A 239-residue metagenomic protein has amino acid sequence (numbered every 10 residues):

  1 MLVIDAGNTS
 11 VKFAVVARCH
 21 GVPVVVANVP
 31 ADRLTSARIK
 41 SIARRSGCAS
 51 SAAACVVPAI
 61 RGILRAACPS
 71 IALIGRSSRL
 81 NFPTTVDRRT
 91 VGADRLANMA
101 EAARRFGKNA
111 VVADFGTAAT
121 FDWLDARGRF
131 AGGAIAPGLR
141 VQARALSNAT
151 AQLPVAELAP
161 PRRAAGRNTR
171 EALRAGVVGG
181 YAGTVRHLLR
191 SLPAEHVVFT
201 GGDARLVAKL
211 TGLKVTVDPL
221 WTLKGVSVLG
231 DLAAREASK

Functional and structural regions predicted by a protein language model:
M1-L80: N-terminal glycine/serine-rich phosphate-binding loop of ATP-dependent small-molecule kinases, especially carbohydrate
M1-V24, A102, K108-F130, L146 (+1 more regions): Gly/Thr-rich phosphate-binding beta-strand-loop-beta motif of the actin/hexokinase/Hsp70
D5, A54, I74, V112-A118 (+1 more regions): Short beta-strand segments
S10, A53-G62, A175, A194-T211: Glycine-rich phosphate-binding loops at beta-strand->alpha-helix junctions
G62-R104: Glycine/small-residue-rich loop that forms an oxyanion/phosphate-binding "nest" at active or ligand-binding sites
P69-N81, G212-G225: Conserved phosphate-binding/catalytic loops in two-lobed NTP-binding clefts
L96, V215-K239: Glycine-rich phosphate-binding/hydrolytic loop that grips phosphoryl groups
P137-E195: Active-site rim beta-loop-alpha module in soluble metabolic enzymes
